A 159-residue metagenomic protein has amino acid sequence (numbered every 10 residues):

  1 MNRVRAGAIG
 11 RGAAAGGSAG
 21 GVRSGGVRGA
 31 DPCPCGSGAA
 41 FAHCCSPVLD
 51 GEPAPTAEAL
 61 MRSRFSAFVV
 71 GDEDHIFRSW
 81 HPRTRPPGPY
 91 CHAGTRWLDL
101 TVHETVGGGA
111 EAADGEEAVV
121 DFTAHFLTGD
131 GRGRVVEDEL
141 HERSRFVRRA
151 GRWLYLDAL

Functional and structural regions predicted by a protein language model:
M1-G51: Juxtamembrane and targeting peptides
G26, E137-E139: Short solvent-exposed loop/turn micro-motifs enriched in small/polar/acidic residues
A30, W97, H141: Short coil/loop residues immediately preceding or within conserved phosphate-binding loops of NTP-utilizing enzyme
D31, E116, G151-R152: Beta-strand-connecting loop/turn residues
P47-P89, A93: Core segments of small alpha/beta cavity-forming domains
H92-V136: Surface-exposed, charged secondary-structure patches
E139-L159: Short beta-strand edge/turn micro-motifs at domain boundaries
